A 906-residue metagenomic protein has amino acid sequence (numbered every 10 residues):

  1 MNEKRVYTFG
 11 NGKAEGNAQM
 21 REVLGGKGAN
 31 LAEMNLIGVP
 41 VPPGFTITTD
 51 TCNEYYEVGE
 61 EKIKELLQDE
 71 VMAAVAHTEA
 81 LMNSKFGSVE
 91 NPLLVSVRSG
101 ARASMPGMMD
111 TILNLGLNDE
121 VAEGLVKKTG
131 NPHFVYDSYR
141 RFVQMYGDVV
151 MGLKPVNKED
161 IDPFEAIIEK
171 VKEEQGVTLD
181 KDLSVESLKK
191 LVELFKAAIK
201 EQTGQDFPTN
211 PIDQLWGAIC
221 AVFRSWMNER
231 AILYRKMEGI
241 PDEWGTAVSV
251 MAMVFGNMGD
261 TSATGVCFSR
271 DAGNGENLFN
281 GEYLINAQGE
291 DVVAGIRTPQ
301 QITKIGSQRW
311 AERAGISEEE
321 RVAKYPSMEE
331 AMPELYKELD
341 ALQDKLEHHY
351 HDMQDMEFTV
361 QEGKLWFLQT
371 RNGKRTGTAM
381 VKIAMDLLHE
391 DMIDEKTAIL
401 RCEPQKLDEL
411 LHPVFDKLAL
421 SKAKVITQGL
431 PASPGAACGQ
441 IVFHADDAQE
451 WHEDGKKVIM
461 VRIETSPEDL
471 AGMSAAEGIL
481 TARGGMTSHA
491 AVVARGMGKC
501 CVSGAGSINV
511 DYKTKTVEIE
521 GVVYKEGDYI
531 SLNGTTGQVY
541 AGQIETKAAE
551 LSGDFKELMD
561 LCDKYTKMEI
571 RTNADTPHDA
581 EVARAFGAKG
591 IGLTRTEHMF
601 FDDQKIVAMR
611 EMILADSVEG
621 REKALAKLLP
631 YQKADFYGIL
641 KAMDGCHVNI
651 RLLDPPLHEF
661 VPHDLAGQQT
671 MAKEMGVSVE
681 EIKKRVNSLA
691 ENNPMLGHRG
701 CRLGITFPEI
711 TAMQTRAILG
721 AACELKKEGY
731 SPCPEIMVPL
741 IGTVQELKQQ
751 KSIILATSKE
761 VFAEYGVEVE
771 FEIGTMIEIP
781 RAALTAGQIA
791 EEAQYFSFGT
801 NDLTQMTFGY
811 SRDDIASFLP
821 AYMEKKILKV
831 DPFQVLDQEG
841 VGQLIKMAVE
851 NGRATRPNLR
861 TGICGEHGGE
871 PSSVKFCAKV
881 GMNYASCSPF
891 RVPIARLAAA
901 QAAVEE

Functional and structural regions predicted by a protein language model:
M1-A423, E450, K456-I459, S466-A471 (+10 more regions): Nucleotide/phosphate-binding sheet-loop regions of phosphoryl- and nucleotidyl-transfer enzymes
K13-R21, S433-A475, V841-N858: C-terminal accessory/binding modules appended to enzymatic or scaffolding proteins
F45, A482-G484, S503-G506, T594 (+2 more regions): Short beta->alpha connector loops at strand-helix junctions that form conserved, small/polar/Pro-enriched
D69, M237, I399-W451, K457-V458 (+5 more regions): Long, charged amphipathic helices and adjacent flexible linkers at domain junctions
R98-S99, L551, L561-E906: Conserved alpha/beta-domain cores
S249, V442, I459-R462, L480 (+3 more regions): Structural motif
K364-W366, I459, I463-S474, M486-V493 (+7 more regions): Glycine-rich phosphate/ribose-binding loops and adjacent secondary-structure elements that form binding surfaces
